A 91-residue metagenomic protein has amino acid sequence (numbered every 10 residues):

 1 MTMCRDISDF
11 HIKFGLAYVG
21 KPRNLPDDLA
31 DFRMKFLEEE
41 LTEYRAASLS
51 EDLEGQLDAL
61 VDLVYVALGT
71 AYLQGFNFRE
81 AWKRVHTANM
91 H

Functional and structural regions predicted by a protein language model:
M1-H91: Flexible "arm" and connector segments at domain edges
